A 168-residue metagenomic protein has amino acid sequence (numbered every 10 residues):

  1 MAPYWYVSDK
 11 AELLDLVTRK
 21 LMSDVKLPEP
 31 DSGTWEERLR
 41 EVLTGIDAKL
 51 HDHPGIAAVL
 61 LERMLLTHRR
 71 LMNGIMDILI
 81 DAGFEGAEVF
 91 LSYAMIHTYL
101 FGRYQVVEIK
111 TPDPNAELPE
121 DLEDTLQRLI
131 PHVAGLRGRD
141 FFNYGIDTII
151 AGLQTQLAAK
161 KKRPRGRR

Functional and structural regions predicted by a protein language model:
M1-E12: Helix-turn-helix
W5, M22-K26, D47-H51, I80 (+3 more regions): Short amphipathic alpha-helical interface segments enriched in basic and hydrophobic/aromatic residues, used as
K10, L14-L21: Amphipathic alpha-helical segments enriched in hydrophobic/aromatic and basic residues that form the DNA-contacting
A11, D24, H53, A57 (+3 more regions): Amphipathic alpha-helical interaction segments
V17, R38, V42, G55-I56 (+5 more regions): Residue-level detector of well-ordered alpha-helical segments, enriched for hydrophobic/aromatic packing positions
L27-R70, I96: Hydrophobic alpha-helical connector segments
L71-E120, Q156: Hydrophobic alpha-helical bundle segments that form small-molecule/ligand-binding pockets
D81, I109-R168: C-terminal peripheral helix-coil segments that are non-catalytic and often amphipathic
